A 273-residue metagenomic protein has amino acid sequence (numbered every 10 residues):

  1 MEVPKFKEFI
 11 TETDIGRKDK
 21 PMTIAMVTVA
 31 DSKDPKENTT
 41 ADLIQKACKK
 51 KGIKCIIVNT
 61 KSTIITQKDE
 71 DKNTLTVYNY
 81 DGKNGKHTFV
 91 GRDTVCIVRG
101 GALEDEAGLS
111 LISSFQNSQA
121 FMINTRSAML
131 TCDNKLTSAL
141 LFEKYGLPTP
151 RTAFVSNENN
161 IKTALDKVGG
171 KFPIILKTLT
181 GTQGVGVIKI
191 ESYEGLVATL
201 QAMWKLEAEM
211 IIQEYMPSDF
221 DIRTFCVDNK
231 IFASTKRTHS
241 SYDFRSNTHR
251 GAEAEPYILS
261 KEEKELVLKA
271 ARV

Functional and structural regions predicted by a protein language model:
E2-K18: Proteolytic processing junctions in secreted/extracellular precursors, especially proprotein convertase/trypsin-like
I15-I123, S156-N159: ATP-binding N-terminal substructure of ATP-dependent carboxylate-amine bond-forming enzymes
M22-N38, Q45, Y78, V90-G91 (+4 more regions): Active-site nucleotide/adenylate-binding loops and adjacent lid/helix of ATP-dependent enzymes
K61, G101, L179, Y215-M216 (+1 more regions): Anionic group-transfer/hydrolysis microenvironments
S127-M129, R237-S240: Short, acidic/turn-prone active-site loops that include or flank metal/cofactor- and phosphate-binding residues
T199-Q201, I211-Q213, D221-T238: Beta-strand scaffold of nucleotide-dependent catalytic cores
L206-E209, D243-V273: A long amphipathic alpha-helix within ATP-dependent nucleotide-binding catalytic cores
